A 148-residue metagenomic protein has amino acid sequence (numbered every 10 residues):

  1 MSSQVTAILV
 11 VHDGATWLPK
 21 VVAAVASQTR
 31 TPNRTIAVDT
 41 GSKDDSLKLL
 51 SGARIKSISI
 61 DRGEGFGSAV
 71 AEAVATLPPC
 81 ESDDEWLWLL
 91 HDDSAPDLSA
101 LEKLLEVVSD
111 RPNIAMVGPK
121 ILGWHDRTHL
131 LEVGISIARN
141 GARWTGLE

Functional and structural regions predicted by a protein language model:
Q4-T6, R34: Cell-envelope/extracellular polymer assembly enzymes that use nucleotide-activated donors
L9-K20, G41: Active-site beta-to-alpha loop of glycosyltransferases that engages the nucleotide-sugar donor
A23-P32: Short, acidic, metal-binding catalytic loop of nucleotide-sugar glycosyltransferases
D39-K48: A conserved acidic beta->alpha catalytic loop
I60-P79: Glycine-rich, basic loop-to-helix element that forms the pyrophosphate-binding segment of sugar-nucleotide handling
S82-A95: Short beta-strand-to-loop acidic/aromatic patch adjacent to the donor-nucleotide binding site
D97-L131: Conserved donor NDP-sugar-binding/catalytic core segment of glycosyltransferases
I137-E148: Short, flexible, basic/aromatic active-site loop/helix in glycosyltransferases
